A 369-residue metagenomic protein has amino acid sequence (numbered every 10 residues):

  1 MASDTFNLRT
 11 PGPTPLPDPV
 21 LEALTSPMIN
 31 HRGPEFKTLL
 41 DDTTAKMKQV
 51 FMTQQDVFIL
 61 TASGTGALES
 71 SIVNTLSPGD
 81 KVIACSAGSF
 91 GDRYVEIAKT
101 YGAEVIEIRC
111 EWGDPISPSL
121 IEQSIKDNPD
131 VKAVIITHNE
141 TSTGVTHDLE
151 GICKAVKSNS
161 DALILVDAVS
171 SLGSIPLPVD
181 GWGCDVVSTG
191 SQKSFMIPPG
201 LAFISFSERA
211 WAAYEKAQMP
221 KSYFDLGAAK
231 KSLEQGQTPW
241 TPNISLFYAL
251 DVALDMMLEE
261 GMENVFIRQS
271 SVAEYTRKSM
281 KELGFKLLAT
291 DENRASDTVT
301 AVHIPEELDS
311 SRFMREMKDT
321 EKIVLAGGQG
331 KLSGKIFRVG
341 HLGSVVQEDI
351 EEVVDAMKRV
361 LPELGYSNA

Functional and structural regions predicted by a protein language model:
D4-T61, T65: A glycine-/small-polar-enriched, mobile loop at the entrance of the PLP active site in fold-type I
P15-L16, Q192-K278, E282: Active-site C-terminal subdomain of aminotransferase-like
Q54-I83, A87, G91-V95: Conserved beta-loop-alpha segment that forms the PLP phosphate-binding cup at the N-terminus of a helix
I116-G173: Active-site phosphate-binding strand-loop segment of PLP-dependent enzymes
D180-Q192: Conserved active-site segment immediately N-terminal to the catalytic lysine that forms the internal aldimine
K286-T320: Conserved PLP-binding catalytic core of the aspartate aminotransferase-like
K331, K335-A369: PLP-dependent enzyme catalytic core of the Aspartate aminotransferase-like
